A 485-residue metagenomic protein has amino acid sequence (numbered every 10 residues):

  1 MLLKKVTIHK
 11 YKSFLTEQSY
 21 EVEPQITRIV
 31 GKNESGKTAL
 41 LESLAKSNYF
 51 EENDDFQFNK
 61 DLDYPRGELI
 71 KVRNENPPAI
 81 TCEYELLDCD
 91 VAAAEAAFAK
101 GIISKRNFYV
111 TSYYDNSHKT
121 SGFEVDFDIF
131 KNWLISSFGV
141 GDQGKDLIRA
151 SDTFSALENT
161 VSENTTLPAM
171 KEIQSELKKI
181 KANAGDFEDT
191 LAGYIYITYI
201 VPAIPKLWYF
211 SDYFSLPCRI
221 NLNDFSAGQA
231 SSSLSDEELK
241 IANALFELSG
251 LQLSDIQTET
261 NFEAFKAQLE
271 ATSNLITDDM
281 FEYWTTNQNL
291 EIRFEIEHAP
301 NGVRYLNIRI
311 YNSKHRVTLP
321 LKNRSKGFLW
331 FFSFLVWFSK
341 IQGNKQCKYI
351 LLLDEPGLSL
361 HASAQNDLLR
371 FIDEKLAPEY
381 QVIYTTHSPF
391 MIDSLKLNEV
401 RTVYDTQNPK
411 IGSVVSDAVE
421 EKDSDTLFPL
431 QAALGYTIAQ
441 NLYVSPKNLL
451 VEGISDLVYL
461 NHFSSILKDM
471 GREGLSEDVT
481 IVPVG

Functional and structural regions predicted by a protein language model:
M1-Y49, Q268-R293, H298-L442, N448 (+1 more regions): Switch/communication elements of ASCE P-loop NTPase nucleotide-binding domains
L41-K105, Q257-K266: Conserved P-loop NTP-binding catalytic core
Y49-P77, N183-G193, Y349, P409-S413 (+1 more regions): Flexible phosphate/Mg2+-sensing switch loops adjacent to catalytic phosphate-binding sites
E75-C82, K105-Y109, I204-K206, Y380 (+3 more regions): Short glycine-/polar-rich loops that comprise or flank the Walker A/P-loop and associated switch/sensor motifs
I80-A92, T166-G193: Extended, Lys/Arg-enriched charged tracts that mediate electrostatic binding to polyanionic substrates
I102-Y109, Y114-V125, G139-D142, T165 (+5 more regions): Acidic, Mg2+-coordinating catalytic modules of nucleic-acid enzymes
S121-V125, V140-Q143, I148-S151, K178-L353 (+3 more regions): Extended helical coiled-coil dimerization/tether regions that scaffold and oligomerize large DNA-maintenance assemblies
N159-L167: Charged, low-complexity interaction regions
